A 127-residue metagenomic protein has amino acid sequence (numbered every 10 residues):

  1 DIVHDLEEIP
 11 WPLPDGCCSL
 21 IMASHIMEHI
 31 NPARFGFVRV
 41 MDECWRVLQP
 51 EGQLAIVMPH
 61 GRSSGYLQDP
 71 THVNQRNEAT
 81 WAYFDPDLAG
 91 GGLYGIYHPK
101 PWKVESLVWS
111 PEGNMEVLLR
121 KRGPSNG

Functional and structural regions predicted by a protein language model:
D1-E8: Active-site regions of enzymes building and remodeling cell-envelope glycoconjugates
I9-M22: A short acidic, Gly/Pro-enriched loop at the edge of an enzyme's catalytic core that lines a small-molecule cofactor
L20-I26, V40: A short beta-strand submotif of the Rossmann-like class I SAM-dependent methyltransferase core that lines
H29-A33: A short His-aromatic
F37-P50: A short glycine-rich, Lys/Arg-flanked "PGG" loop and its adjoining helix->strand segment in the class I
E51-P59: Conserved beta-strand signature within the Rossmann-like core of class I S-adenosyl-L-methionine
L67-I96: Conserved Class I S-adenosyl-L-methionine
E105-G127: Core SAM-dependent methyltransferase catalytic element
